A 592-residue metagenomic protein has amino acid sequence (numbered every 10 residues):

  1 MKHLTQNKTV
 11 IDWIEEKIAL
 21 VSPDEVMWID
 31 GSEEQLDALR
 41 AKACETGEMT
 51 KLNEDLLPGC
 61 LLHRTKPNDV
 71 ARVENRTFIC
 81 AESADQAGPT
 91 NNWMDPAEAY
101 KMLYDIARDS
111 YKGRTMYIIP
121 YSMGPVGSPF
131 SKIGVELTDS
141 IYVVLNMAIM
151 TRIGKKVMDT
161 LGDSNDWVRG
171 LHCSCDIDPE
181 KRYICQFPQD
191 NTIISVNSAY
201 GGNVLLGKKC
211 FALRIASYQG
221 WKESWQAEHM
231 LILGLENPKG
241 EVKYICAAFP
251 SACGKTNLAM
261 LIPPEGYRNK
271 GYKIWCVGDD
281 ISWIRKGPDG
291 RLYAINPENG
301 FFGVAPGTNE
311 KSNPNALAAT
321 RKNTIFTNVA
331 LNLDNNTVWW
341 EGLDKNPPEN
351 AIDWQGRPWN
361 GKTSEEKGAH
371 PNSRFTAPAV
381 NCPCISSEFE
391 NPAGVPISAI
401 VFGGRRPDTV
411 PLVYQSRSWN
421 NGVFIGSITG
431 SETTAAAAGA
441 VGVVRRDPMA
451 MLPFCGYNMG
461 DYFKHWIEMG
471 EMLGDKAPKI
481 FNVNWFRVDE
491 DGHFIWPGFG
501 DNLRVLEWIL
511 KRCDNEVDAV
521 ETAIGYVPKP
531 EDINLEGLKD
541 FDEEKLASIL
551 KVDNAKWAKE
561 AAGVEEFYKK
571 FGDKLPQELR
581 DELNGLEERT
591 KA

Functional and structural regions predicted by a protein language model:
K2-C253, P263-A592: Conserved internal helical-beta-strand scaffold that buttresses enzyme catalytic cores
L258: Hydrophobic positions on the alpha1 helix immediately C-terminal to the Walker A/P-loop
